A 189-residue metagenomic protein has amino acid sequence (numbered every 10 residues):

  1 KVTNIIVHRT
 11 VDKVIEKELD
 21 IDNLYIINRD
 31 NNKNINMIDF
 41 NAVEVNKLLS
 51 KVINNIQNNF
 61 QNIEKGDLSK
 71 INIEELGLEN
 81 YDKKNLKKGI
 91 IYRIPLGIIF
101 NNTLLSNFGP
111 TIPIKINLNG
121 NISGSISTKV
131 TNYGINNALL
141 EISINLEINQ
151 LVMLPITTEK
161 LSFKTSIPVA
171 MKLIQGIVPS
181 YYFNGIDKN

Functional and structural regions predicted by a protein language model:
K1-N189: Domain-level marker for long, solvent-exposed, non-transmembrane regions
